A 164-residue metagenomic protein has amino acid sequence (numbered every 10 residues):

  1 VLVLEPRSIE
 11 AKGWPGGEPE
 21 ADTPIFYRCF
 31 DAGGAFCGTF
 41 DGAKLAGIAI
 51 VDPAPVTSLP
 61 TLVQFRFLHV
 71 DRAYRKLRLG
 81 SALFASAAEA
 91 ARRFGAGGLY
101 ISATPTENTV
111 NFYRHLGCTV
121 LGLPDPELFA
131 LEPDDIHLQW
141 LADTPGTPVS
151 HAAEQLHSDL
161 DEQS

Functional and structural regions predicted by a protein language model:
V1-T61, R66, D71, A85 (+2 more regions): Acetyl-CoA-dependent GNAT
V70, K76-E89, H115: Conserved acetyl-CoA-binding loop-helix of GNAT-fold acetyltransferases
G80, F84, T106-T109, P126-E132: Short glycine/proline-centered loop/turn elements that form peptide/ligand docking sites
A91-T104: Conserved GNAT acetyl-CoA-binding A-motif
Y100, T119-I136: Conserved catalytic-core motifs of GNAT/GCN5-like acyltransferases
F112-R114, C118: Conserved active-site tyrosine of GNAT-family acetyltransferases
H137-L141: Short C-terminal beta-strand
